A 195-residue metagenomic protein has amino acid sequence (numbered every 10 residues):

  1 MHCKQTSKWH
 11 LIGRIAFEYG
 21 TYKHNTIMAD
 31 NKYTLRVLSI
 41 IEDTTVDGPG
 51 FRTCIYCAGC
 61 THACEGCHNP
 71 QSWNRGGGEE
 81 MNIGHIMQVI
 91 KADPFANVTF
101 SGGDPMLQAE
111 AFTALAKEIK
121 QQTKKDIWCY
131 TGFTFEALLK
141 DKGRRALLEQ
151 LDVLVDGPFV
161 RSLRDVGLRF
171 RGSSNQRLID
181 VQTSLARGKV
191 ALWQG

Functional and structural regions predicted by a protein language model:
Y22-Y56, E65, N69-R75, V190-A191 (+1 more regions): N-terminal [4Fe-4S]-dependent radical SAM core
Y33-L38, F51, N69-L147: Conserved Radical SAM active-site core
P94-S101, D126, V155-R161, L185-G195: Conserved C-terminal portion of the radical SAM core fold that forms the substrate/S-adenosylmethionine-binding
Q108-K117, R164-G195: P-loop/Walker A phosphate-binding loop and immediately adjacent motor/lid segment at beta-alpha junctions
D141-S162: Structural recognition of alpha->loop->beta junctions
